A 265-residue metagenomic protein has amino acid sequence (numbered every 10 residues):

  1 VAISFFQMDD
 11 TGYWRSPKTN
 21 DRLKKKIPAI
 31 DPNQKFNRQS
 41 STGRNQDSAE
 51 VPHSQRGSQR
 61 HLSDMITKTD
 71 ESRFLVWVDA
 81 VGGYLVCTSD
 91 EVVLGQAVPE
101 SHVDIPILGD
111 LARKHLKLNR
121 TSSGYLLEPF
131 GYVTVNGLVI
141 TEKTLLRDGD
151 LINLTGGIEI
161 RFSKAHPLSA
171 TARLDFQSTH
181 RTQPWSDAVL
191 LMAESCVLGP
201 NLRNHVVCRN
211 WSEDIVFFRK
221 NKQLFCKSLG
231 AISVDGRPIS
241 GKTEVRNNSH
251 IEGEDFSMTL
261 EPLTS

Functional and structural regions predicted by a protein language model:
A2-S72, I158-F225, P238-S265: Regulatory inter-domain linker segments that are low-complexity and enriched for serine/threonine/proline
L23, L75-W77, C87-S89: Generic extreme N-terminal start-of-chain segments
S72-V78, Y132-V135, A172-S178, G230-V234: Short polybasic amphipathic segments
V86-N153, S186-D255: Forkhead-associated
